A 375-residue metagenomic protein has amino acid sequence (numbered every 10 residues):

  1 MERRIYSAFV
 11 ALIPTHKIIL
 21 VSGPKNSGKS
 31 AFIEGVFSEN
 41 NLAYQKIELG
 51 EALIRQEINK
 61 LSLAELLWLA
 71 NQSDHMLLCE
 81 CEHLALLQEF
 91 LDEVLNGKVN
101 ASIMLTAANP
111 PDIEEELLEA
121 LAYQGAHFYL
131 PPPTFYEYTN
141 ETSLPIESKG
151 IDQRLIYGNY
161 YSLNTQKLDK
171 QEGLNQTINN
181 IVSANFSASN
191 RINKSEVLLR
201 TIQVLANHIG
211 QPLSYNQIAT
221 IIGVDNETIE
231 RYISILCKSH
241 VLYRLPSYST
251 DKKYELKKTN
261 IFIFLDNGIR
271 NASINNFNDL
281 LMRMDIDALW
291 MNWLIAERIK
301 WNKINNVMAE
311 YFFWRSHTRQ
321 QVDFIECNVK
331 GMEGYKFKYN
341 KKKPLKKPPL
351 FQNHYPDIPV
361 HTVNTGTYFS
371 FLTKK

Functional and structural regions predicted by a protein language model:
E2-Y6, I13, K17-S30, G35-L42 (+3 more regions): A cross-kingdom feature that marks ATP-driven nucleic-acid transaction machinery
Q45-Q72: Short glycine-rich substrate-engagement loop in P-loop NTPases that contacts/grips substrate
L53, E82-L86, D112-I113: Catalytic P-loop NTPase motifs of RecA-like helicase/translocase cores
L69-L87: Conserved P-loop NTPase "ATPase switch" module shared by AAA+ and STAND
L77-L78, S102-N109: Structural recognition of the conserved hydrophobic beta-strand(s) that form the central parallel beta-sheet of P-loop
E82-M104: Conserved Walker B catalytic segment
P111-G125: Short regulatory helix/loop adjacent to the ATP-binding pocket of P-loop NTPases
Y129-A272, N278, M282, A288-M291 (+1 more regions): Interdomain hinge/linker elements that couple catalytic modules in large macromolecular machines
